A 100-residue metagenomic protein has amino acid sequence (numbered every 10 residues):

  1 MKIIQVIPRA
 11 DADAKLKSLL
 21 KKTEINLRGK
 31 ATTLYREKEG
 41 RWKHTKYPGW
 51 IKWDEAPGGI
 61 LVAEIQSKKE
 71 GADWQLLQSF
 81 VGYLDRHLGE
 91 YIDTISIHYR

Functional and structural regions predicted by a protein language model:
M1-E39: Negatively charged, low-complexity tracts enriched in Asp/Glu with abundant Ser/Thr
I3-Q5, K22-T23, I51-K52, Q66 (+1 more regions): Charge-rich, low-complexity N-terminal segments
R9-D11, T45-G49, E64-G71: Secondary-structure transition/turn motif
T23-L27, L61-A63, V81-D85: Short, low-complexity, polar/charged sequence segments that are solvent-exposed and flexible
I25-K30, T45-Y47, L88-D93: Short secondary-structure junctions
K30-L61: Short, intrinsically disordered low-complexity segments
K38-R41, I95-R100: Short proline/glycine- and acidic-rich turn/helix-capping motifs at secondary-structure junctions
Q66-I97: C-terminal structural segments of small proteins and small subunits
